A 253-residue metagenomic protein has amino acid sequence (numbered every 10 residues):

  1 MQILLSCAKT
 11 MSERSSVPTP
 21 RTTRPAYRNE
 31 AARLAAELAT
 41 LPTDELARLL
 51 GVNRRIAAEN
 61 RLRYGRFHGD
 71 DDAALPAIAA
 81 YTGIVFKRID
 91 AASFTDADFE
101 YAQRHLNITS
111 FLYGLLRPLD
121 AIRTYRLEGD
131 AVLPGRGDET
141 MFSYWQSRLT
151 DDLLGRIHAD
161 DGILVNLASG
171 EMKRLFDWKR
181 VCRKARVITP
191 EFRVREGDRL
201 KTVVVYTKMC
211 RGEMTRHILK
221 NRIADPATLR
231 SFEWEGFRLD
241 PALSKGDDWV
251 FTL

Functional and structural regions predicted by a protein language model:
Q2-S93: Active-site helix-to-loop segments that bind/position phosphate- or nucleotide-bearing substrates and donors across
A91-L253: Internal, well-folded beta-alpha domain core
